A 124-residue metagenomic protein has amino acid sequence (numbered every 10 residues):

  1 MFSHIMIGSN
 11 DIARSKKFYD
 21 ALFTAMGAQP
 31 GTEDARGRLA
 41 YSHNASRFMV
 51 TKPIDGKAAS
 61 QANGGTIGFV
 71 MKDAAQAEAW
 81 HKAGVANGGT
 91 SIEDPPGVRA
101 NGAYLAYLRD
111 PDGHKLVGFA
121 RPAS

Functional and structural regions predicted by a protein language model:
M1, S60-G64, A100: Short glycine-enriched loop/turn motifs at secondary-structure junctions
M1-K17, I67, P122-S124: N-terminal beta-strand motif that seeds the catalytic metal site of vicinal oxygen chelate
I7-F48: Core segments of cupin and vicinal oxygen chelate
D11, F69, D73, G97-A100: Structured beta->alpha junctions
A40-S42, R47-V50, L105-R109, V117: A short beta-strand motif that forms the metal-chelation/ATP-contact edge of phosphoryl-transfer active sites
Y41-N87: Long, continuous compositionally biased terminal/linker segments
K82-S124: Vicinal oxygen chelate
